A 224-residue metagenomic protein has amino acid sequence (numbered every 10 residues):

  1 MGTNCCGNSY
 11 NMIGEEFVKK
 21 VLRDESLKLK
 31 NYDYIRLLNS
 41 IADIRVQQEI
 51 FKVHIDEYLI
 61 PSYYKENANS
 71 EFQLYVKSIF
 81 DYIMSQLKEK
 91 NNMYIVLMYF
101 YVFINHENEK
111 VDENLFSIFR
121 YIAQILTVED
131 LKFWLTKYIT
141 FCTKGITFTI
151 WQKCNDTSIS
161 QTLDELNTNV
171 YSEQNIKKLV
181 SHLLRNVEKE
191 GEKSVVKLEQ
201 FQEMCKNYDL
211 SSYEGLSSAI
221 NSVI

Functional and structural regions predicted by a protein language model:
M1-I13: PEST-like, low-complexity acidic/proline-rich intrinsically disordered segments, predominantly at protein N-termini
Y10-I41: N-terminal alpha-helical scaffolding segments that mark the starts of alpha-solenoid/helical-repeat architectures
V18, Y34, F51, E71-D81 (+2 more regions): EF-hand and EF-hand-like helix-loop-helix modules
S40-K88, V102: Short N-terminal edge-element motif at the start of the domain
Q86-L87, H106, Y121-I122: Short helix-capping/hinge SLiMs at alpha-helix to coil transitions
F100-E107: Hydrophobic, ordered structural segments
